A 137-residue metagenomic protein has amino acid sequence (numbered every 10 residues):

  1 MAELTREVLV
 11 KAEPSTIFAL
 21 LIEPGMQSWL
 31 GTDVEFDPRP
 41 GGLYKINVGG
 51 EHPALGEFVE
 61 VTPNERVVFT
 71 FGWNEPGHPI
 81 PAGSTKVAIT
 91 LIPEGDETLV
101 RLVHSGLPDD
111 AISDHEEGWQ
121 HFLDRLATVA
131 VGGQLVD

Functional and structural regions predicted by a protein language model:
L4-R6, A12, T16, P24-E57 (+1 more regions): Short beta-edge strand/loop motif at the mouth of beta-sheet-based domains
R6-V10, I89, L102: A structural signal for short, well-ordered beta-strand segments
K11-A12, T62: Short beta-to-alpha connector loops in regulatory alpha/beta signaling domains
I17-F18, M26, Y44, F58 (+4 more regions): Hydrophobic pocket/interface hotspot
S28-L30, V34-P38, E51-E97, S105: Hydrophobic-ligand binding "helix-grip"
G106-D137: A conserved amphipathic terminal alpha-helix motif
